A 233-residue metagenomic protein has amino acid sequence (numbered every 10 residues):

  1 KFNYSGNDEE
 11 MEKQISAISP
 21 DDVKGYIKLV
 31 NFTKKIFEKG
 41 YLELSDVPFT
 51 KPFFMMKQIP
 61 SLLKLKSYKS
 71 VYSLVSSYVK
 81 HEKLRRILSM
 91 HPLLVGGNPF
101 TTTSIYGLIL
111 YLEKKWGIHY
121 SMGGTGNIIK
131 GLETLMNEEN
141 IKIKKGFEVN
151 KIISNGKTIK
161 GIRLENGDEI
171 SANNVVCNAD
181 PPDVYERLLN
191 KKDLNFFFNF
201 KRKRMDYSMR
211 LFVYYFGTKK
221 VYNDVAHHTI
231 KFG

Functional and structural regions predicted by a protein language model:
F2-T101: Rossmann-like flavin
K57, M90, L112-Y120, L211: Glycine- and acidic
K66, L108-D168, N173: Helical element adjacent to the flavin cofactor pocket in flavoenzyme catalytic cores
K66, S70, F100-S104, G123 (+4 more regions): Conserved active-site and cofactor/substrate-binding residues in soluble primary-metabolism enzymes
R86-L88, K145, C177: General beta-strand structural signal in soluble alpha/beta enzymes
G97, T101-T103, L108-Y111: Outer-membrane beta-barrel domain signature
E148-G233: Mid-domain catalytic core of redox enzymes that form a hydrophobic substrate pocket/lid adjacent to a catalytic redox
